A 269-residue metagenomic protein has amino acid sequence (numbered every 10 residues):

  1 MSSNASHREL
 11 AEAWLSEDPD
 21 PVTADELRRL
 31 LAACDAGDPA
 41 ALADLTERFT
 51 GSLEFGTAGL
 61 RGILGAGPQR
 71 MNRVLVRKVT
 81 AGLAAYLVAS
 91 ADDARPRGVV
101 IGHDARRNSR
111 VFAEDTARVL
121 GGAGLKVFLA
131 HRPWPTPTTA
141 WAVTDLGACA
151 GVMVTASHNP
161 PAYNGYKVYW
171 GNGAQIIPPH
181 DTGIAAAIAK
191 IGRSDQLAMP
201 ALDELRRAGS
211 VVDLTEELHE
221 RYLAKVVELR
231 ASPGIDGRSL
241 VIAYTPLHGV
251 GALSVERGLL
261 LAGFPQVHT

Functional and structural regions predicted by a protein language model:
S2-K78, K190-L197: Cofactor-/ligand-binding subdomain signature composed of acidic, glycine-rich, tryptophan-containing flexible loops
W14, D18, A94-G171: Ferredoxin-reductase
W14, D18-V22, D44-L53, N164-T269: Gly/Ser/Thr-enriched, mixed-charge loops and adjacent short helices that form phosphate/oxyanion-binding elements
E54-R70, R97-V100, R118-G122, D195-L214 (+1 more regions): Gly-rich Lys/Arg/Thr-decorated short loops/hinges at beta-loop-alpha junctions or inter-strand turns that position
L60-G62, G67-Q69, R106, W134-P135 (+4 more regions): Short, glycine-/Ser/Thr-/acidic-enriched flexible segments
M71-A81, H131, P135, T215-K225: Phosphate/oxyanion-binding active-site loops and adjacent basic polyanion-contact surfaces
R73-T80, G102-G122, L240-T269: Glycine-rich phosphate/diphosphate-binding loop of Rossmann-like nucleotide-binding domains
V79-V99, R230-R238: Glycine-rich phosphate/diphosphate-binding loops that line cofactor/substrate pockets in enzymes
